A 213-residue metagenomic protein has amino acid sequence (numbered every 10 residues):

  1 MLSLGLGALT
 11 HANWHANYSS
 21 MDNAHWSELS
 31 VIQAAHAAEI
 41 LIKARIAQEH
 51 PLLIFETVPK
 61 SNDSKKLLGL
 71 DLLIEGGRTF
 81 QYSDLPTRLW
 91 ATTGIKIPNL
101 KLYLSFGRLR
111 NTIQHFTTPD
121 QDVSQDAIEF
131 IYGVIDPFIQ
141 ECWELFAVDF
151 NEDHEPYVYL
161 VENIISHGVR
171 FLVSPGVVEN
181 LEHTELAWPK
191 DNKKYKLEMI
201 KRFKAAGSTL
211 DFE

Functional and structural regions predicted by a protein language model:
M1-I32, H36, R45-E49, E152-N163 (+1 more regions): Charged alpha-helical initiation segments
L4, H11, Q33-H36, L102-S105 (+2 more regions): Charged, amphipathic alpha-helical oligomerization/scaffolding segments
S20-E28, L53-E56, Q121-Q125: Short, surface-exposed loop/turn segments at secondary-structure junctions
H50-P59, H154: Short, glycine/acidic-rich hinge or "gate" loops at secondary-structure transitions that mediate conformational
E56-I74: Helix-loop junctions and short alpha-helical segments
G69-R108: Short, mixed-charge amphipathic alpha-helical segments
K96-D126: Histidine-centered, metal-coordinating catalytic motifs and their short helical/loop contexts
P119-E213: Polyanionic, low-complexity intrinsically disordered segments
